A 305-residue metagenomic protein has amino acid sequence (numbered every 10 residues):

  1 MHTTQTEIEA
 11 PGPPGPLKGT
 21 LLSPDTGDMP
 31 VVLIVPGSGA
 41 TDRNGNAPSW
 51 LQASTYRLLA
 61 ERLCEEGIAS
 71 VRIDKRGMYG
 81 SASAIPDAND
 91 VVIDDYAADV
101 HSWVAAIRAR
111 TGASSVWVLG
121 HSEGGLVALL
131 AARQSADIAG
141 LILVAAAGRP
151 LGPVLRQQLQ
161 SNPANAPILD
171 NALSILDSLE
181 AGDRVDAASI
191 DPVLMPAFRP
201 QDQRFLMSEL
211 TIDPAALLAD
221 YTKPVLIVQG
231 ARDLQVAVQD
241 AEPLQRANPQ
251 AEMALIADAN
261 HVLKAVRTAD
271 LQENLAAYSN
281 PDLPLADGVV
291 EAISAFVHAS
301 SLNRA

Functional and structural regions predicted by a protein language model:
M1-G27: N-terminal cap/lid segment of alpha/beta-hydrolase-fold proteins
G27, V32-R62: Short, surface-exposed "cap/lid" segments of acyl-processing enzymes
S54-A82: Conserved alpha/beta-hydrolase
A88-A109: Alpha/beta-hydrolase active-site loop
A106-S161: Primarily recognizes the serine-hydrolase "nucleophile elbow" in alpha/beta-hydrolase and SGNH/GDSL folds
I142-S208, I212-A215: Accessory cap/linker subdomain of secreted extracellular hydrolases
Y221, I227-Q229: Short beta-strand/loop motif that positions the catalytic acidic residue of the alpha/beta-hydrolase fold
A259-L263, R267-A305: Catalytic active-site module of serine/aspartate enzymes centered on a nucleophile-bearing elbow/loop
